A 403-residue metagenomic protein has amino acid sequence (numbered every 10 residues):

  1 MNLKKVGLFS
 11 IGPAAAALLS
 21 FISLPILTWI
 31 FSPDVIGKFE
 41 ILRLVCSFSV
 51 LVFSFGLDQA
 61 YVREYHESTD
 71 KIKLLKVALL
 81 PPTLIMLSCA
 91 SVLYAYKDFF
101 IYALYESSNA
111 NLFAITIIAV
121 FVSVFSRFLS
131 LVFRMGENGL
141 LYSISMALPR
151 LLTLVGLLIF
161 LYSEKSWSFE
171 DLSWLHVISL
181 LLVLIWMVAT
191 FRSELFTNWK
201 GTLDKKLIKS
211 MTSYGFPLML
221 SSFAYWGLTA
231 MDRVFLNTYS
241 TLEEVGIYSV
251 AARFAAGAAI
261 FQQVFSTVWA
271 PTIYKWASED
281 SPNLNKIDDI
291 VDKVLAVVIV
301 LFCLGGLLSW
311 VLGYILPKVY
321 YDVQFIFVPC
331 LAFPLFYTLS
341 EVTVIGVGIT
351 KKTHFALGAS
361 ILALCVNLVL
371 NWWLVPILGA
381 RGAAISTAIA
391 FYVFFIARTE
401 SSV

Functional and structural regions predicted by a protein language model:
N2, W167-L175, I185-T229, T272-N285 (+1 more regions): Interhelical loop/hinge segments that connect adjacent transmembrane helices in multipass membrane
N2-D58, M86-Y94, A119, L154 (+2 more regions): Signature of the first transmembrane helix
K4-A16, I41-L42, S47-D98, S107 (+2 more regions): Membrane-water interface segments that mark the loop-to-transmembrane alpha-helix transition
K5-F9, K73, L80, N111-I115 (+6 more regions): Membrane-interface "helix-start" segments
A16-S20, L24, L42-V50, S54-V62 (+9 more regions): Short runs within selected transmembrane alpha-helices of multi-pass transporters and secretion channels
I30-P33, S68, E106, M135-G136 (+4 more regions): Helix-loop interface residues and adjacent transmembrane-helix termini in multi-pass membrane transporters, primarily
P33-V35, D98-T116, G306-E341, R381: Interfacial segments at transmembrane-helix termini and the short loops linking adjacent helices
F53-T69, M135, A251, A255-S281 (+2 more regions): Helix-loop junctions and terminal segments of transmembrane helices in multi-pass membrane transport/translocation
